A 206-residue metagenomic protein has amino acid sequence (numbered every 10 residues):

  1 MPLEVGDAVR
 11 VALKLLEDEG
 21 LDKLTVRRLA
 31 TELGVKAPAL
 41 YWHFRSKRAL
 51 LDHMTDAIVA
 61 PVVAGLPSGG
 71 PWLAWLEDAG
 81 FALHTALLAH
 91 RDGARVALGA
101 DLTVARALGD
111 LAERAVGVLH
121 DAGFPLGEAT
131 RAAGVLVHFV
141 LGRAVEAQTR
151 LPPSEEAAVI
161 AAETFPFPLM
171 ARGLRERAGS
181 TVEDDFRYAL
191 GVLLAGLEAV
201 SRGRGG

Functional and structural regions predicted by a protein language model:
M1-L13, R27, E198-G206: Actinobacteria-biased recognition of intrinsically disordered, low-complexity terminal regions
D7, A49, D78, A82 (+5 more regions): Amphipathic alpha-helical interaction segments
D7, V11, L15-H53: Helix-turn-helix
A57-P61: Short, basic, alpha-helical segments at the C-terminal edge of helix-turn-helix-like DNA-binding modules
A64-D110, A133: Hydrophobic alpha-helical connector segments
D121, P153-G206: C-terminal peripheral helix-coil segments that are non-catalytic and often amphipathic
G123-V135, D184: All-alpha amphipathic helical-bundle segments outside canonical DNA-binding/catalytic cores that form hydrophobic
